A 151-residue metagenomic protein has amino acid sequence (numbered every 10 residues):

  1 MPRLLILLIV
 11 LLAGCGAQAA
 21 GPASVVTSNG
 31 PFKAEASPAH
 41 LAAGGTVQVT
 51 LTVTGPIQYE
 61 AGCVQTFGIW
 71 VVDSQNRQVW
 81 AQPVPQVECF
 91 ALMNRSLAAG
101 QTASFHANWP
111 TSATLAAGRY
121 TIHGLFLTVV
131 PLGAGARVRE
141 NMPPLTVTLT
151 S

Functional and structural regions predicted by a protein language model:
P2-L8: Sec-dependent signal peptide recognition, specifically the positively charged N-region followed immediately by
L12-G14: C-terminal motif of bacterial Sec signal peptides marking the signal peptidase cleavage site
G16-Q18: Bacterial signal peptide processing site
G21-N29: Proline/serine/threonine-rich low-complexity linkers at boundaries of modular beta-sandwich domains
S28-F32, G45-T46, T50-F105, R119 (+1 more regions): Contiguous segments within soluble domain cores/interaction surfaces
A39-G44: Short, solvent-exposed loop/linker segments at the N-terminal edge of repeated beta-sheet extracellular domains
P110-A116: Short, surface-exposed loop/turn segments at beta-strand-coil junctions that are enriched for proline with nearby
V130-M142: Beta-sandwich strand segments
